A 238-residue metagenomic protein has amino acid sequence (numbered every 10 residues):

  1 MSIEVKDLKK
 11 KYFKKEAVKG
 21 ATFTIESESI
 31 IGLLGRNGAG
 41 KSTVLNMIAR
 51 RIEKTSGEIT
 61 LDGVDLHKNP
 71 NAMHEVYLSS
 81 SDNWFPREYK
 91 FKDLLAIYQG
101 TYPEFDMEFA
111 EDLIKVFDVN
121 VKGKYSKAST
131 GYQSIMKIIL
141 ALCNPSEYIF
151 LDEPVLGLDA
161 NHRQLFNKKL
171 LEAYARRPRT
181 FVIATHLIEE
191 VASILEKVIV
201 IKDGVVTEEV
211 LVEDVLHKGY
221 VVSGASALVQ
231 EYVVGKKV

Functional and structural regions predicted by a protein language model:
I31-R36: The feature captures the beta-strand-to-loop junction immediately N-terminal to the Walker
A49: Helix-to-loop junction immediately C-terminal to a conserved catalytic motif
G57-N71: Conserved ABC transporter NBD signature motif
S80-M136: ABC-family P-loop ATPase nucleotide-binding domains
I149-E153, L158: Catalytic Walker B motif of ABC-type/P-loop ATPase nucleotide-binding domains
A160-H162: Helix N-cap at the start of a conserved alpha-helix in ABC-type nucleotide-binding domains
